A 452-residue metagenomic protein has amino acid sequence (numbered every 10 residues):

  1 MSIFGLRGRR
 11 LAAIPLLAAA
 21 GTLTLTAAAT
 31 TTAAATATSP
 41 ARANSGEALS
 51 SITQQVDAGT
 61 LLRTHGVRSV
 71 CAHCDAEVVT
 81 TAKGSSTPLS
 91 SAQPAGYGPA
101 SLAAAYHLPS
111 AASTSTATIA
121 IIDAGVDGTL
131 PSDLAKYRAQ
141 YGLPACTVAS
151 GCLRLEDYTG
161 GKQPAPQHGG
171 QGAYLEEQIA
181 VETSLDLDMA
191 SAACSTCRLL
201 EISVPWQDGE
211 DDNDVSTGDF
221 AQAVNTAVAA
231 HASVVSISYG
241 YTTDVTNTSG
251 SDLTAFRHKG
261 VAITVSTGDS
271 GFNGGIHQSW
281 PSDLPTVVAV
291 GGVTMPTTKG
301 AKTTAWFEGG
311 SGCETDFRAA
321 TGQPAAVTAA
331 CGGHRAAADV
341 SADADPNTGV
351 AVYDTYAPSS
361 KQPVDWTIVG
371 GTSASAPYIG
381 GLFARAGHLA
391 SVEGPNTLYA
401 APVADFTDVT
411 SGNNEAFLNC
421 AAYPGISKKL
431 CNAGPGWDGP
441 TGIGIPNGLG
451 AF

Functional and structural regions predicted by a protein language model:
M1-T36: Secretory targeting and sorting signals
I14-L16, Q178, L430: Short N-terminal alpha-helical targeting/association segments
T38-G292, T315-G370, A376, G387-G394 (+5 more regions): Substrate-binding/charge-relay-adjacent region of secreted/lumenal peptidase catalytic domains
T243-D244, T297-K299: Short glycine-rich, flexible loops that bind phosphorylated cofactors or substrates
L284, K299-G300: Substrate-binding cleft/loops of secretory-pathway carbohydrate-active enzymes
G300-D316: Phosphate/diphosphate-binding glycine-rich loops and adjacent basic-rich segments that engage nucleotide
L382: Walker A/P-loop NTP-binding active-site region of P-loop NTPases, recognizing the glycine-rich GxxxxGKT/S
S391-L430: Aromatic sugar-binding interfaces of carbohydrate-active proteins
